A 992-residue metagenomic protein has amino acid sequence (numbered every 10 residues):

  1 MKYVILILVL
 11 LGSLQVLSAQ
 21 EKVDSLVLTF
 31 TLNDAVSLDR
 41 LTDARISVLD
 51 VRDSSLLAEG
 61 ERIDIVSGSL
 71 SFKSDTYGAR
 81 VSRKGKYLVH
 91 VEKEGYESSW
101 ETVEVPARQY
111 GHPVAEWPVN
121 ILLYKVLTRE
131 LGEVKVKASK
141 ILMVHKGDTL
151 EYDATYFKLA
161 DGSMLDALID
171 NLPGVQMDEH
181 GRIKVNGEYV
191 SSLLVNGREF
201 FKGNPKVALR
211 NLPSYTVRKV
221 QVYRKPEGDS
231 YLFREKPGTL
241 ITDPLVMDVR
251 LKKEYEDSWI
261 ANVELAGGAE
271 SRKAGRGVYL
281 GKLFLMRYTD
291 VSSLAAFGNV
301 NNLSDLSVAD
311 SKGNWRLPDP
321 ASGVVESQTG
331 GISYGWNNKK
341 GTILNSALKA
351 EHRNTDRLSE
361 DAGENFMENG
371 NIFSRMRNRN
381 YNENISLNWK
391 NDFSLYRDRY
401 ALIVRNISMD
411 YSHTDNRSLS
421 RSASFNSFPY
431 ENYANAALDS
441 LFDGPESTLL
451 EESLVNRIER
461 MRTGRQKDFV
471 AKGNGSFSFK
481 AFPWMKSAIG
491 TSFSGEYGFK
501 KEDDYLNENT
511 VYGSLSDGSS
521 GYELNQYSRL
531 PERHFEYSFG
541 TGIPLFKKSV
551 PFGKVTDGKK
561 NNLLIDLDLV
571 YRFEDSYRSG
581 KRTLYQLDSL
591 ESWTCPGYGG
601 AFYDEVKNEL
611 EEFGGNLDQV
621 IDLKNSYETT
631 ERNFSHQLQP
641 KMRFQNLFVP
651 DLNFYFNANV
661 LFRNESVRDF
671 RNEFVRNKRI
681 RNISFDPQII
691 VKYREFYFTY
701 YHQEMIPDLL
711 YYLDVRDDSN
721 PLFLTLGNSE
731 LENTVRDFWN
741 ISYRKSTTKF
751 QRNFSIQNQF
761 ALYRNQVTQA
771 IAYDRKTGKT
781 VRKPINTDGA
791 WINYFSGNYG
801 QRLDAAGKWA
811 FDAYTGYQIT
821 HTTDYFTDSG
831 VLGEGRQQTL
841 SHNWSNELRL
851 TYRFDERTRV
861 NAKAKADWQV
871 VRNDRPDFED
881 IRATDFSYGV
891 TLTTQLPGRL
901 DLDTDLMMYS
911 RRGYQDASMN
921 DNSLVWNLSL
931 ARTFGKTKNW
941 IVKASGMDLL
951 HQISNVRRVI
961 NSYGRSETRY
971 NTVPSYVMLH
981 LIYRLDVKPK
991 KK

Functional and structural regions predicted by a protein language model:
A19-V27, N33-L38, Y124-V126: Beta-strand-rich domain onsets/edges
N33, L49, E92-E94, V114-Y156 (+4 more regions): Short, acidic, small-residue-rich periplasmic hinge/interaction motif at the N-terminus of Gram-negative outer-membrane
S37-E61, H145: Short, ordered, surface-exposed loop/turn motifs in non-cytosolic proteins
D53-T76: Short, acidic Ser/Thr/Gly-rich low-complexity loop/linker segments typical of extracellular and cell-surface proteins
L56, Y77-P106: A short, solvent-exposed loop/turn motif at the edges and junctions of modular extracellular/periplasmic domains
D166-F201, R218-K219, E227-T239: Extracytoplasmic beta-strand/coil segments of soluble accessory domains associated with Gram-negative outer-membrane
E199-E227, L280, D290: Short acidic/polar hinge/loop motifs at secondary-structure boundaries that mediate gating or recognition
G203-K206, P226-G277, V291-K992: Primarily recognizes Gram-negative and organellar outer-membrane beta-barrels
